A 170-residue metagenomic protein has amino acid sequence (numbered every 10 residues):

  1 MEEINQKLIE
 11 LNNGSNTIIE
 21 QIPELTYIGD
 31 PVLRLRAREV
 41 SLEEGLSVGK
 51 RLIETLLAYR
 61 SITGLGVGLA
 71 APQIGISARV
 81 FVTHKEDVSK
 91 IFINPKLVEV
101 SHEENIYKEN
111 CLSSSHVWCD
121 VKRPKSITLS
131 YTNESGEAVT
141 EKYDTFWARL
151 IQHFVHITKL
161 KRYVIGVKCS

Functional and structural regions predicted by a protein language model:
M1-S170: Positively charged
